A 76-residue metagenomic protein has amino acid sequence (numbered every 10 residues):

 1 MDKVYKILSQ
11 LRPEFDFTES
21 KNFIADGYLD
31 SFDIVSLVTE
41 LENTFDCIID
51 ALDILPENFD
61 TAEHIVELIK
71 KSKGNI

Functional and structural regions predicted by a protein language model:
M1-D16, E67-I76: Thiotemplate assembly-line natural product biosynthesis machinery
S9-Y28, C47-L55: Phosphopantetheine carrier-protein modules
S31: Catalytic nucleophile serine of serine hydrolases, specifically the conserved "nucleophile elbow" pentapeptide
V35: Conserved catalytic core of two-component sensor histidine kinases
D53-H64: AMP-binding/adenylate-forming catalytic domain of the ANL superfamily
